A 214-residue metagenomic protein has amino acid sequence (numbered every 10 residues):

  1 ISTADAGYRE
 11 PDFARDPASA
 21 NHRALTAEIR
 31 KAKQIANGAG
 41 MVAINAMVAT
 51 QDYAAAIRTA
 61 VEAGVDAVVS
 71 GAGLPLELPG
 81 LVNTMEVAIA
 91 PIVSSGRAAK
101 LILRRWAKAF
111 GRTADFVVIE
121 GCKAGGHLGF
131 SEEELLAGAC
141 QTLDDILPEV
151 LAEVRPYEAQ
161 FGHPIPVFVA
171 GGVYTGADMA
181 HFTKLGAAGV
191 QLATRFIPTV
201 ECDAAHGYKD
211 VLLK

Functional and structural regions predicted by a protein language model:
I1-Q160: Active-site entrance/lid segments in N-terminal catalytic domains of soluble metabolic enzymes
G71, A170-G171: Short His-Asn-centered micro-motif
A124-F168, Y174-K214: Conserved active-site-proximal phosphate/metal-binding subdomains
